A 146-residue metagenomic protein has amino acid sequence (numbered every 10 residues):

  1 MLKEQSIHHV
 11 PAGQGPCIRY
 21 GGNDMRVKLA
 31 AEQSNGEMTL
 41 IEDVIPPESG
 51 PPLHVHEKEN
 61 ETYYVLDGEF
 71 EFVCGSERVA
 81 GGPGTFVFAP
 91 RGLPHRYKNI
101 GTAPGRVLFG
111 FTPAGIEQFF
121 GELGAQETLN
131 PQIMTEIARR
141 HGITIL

Functional and structural regions predicted by a protein language model:
M1-M38, A125-L146: A short, N-terminal "cap"/entry segment at the start of jelly-roll beta-barrel domains of the cupin/DSBH fold
H9-P11, S76-P94: Short acidic-glycine-tyrosine-enriched beta hairpin
V27, L40-E42, T62, R78 (+1 more regions): Conserved hydrophobic/aromatic beta-strand scaffold that supports enzyme active sites
L29-A30, P51-E57, K98-I100: Short histidine-centered beta-strand/loop micro-motifs that create catalytic or ligand/metal-coordination sites
Q33-G36, P46-S49, E69-E71, R78 (+1 more regions): Short, charged/polar surface micro-motifs in flexible loops or helix N-caps
L40-P46, V55-C74, G110: Short, conserved beta-strand element in jelly-roll/cupin
S49, E57, E69-F70, F86-F88 (+2 more regions): Hydrophobic small-molecule pocket/channel-lining residues, especially in calycin-type beta-barrels
E71, G82, R91-E117: Ligand-binding loop in jelly-roll beta-barrel domains
